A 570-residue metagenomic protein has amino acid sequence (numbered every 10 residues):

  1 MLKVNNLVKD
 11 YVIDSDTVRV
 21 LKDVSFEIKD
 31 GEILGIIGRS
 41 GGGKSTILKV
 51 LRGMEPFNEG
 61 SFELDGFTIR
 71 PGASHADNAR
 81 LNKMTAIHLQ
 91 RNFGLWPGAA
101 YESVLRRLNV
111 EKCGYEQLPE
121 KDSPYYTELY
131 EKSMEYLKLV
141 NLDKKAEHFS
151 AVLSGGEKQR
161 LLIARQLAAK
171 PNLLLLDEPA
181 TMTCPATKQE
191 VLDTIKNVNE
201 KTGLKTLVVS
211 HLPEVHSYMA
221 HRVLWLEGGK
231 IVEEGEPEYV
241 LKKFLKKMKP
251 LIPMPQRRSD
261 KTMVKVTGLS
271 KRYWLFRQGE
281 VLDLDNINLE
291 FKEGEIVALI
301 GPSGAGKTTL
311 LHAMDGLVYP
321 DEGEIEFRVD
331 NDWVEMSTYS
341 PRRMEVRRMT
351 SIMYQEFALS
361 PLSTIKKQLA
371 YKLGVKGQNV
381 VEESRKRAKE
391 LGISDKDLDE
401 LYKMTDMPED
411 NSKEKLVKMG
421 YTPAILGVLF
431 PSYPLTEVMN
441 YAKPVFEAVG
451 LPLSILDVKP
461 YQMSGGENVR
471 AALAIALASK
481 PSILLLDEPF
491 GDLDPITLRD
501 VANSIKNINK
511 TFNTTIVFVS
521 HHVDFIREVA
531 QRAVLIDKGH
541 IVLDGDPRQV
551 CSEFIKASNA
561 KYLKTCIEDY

Functional and structural regions predicted by a protein language model:
R52, D315: Helix-to-loop junction immediately C-terminal to a conserved catalytic motif
I69-A86, W333-S351, L435: ABC ATPase NBD coupling module
G98-L118, S363-N379, E383, R387 (+1 more regions): Q-loop/switch helix immediately C-terminal to the Walker
F149-L153, E157, K459-M463: Conserved ABC ATPase signature
L174-D177, L484-D487: Catalytic Walker B motif of ABC-type/P-loop ATPase nucleotide-binding domains
S210-H211, S520-H521: H-loop/switch region of ABC-family ATPase nucleotide-binding domains
K230-P253, H540-K564: Conserved beta-strand-loop-alpha-helix hinge in the C-terminal portion of ABC ATPase nucleotide-binding domains
